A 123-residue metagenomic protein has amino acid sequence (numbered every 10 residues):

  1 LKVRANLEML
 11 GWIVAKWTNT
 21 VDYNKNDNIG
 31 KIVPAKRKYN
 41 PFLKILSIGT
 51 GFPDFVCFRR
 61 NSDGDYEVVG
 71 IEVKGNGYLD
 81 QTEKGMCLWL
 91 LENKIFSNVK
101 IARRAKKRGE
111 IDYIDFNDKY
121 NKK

Functional and structural regions predicted by a protein language model:
L1-K123: Catalytic phosphate/metal-binding cores of nucleic-acid and nucleotide-processing enzymes, i.e., regions that mediate
